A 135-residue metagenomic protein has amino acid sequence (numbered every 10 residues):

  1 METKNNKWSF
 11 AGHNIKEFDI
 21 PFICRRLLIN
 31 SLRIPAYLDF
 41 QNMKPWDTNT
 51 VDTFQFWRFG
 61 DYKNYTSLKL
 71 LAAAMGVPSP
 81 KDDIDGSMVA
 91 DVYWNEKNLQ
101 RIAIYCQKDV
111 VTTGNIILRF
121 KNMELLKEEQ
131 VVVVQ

Functional and structural regions predicted by a protein language model:
M1: Noncatalytic, basic helical substrate-engagement surface that gates or grips nucleic-acid strands
K4-A103, I116-K121, L125-Q130: Metal-dependent phosphoesterase core characteristic of DEDDh/y 3'-5' exonuclease domains
V132-Q135: C-terminal accessory domains and tails appended to enzymatic cores
